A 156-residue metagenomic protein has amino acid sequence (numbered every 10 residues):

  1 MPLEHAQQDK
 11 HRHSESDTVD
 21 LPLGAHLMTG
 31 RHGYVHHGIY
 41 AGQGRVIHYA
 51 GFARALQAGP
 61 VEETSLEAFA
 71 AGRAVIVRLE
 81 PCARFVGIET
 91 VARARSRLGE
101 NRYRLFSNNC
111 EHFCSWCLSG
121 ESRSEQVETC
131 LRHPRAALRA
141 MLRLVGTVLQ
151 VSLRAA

Functional and structural regions predicted by a protein language model:
M1-A156: Cysteine-nucleophile amide-bond enzymes
